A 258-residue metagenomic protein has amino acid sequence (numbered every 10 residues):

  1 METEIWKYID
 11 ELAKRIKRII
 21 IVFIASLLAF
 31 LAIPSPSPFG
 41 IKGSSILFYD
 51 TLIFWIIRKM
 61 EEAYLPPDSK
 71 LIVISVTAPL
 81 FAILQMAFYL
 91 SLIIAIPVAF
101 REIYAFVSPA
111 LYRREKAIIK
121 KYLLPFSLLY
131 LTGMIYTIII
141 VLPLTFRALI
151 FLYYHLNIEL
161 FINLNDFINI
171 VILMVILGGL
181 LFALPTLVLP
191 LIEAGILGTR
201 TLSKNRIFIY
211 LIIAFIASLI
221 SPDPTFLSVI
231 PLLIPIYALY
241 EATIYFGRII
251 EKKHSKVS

Functional and structural regions predicted by a protein language model:
M1-S258: Membrane topogenic/interface segments and analogous intrinsically disordered interaction regions
